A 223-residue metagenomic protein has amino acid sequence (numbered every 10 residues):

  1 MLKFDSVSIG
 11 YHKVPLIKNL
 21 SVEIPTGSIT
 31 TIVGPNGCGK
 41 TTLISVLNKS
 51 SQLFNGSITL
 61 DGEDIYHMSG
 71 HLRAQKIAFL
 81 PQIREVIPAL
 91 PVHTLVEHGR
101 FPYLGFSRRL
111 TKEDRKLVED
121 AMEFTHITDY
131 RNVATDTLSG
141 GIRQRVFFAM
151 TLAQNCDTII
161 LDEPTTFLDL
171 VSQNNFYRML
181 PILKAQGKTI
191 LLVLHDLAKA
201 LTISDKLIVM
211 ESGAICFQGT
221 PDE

Functional and structural regions predicted by a protein language model:
V33-P35: The feature captures the beta-strand-to-loop junction immediately N-terminal to the Walker
N48: Helix-to-loop junction immediately C-terminal to a conserved catalytic motif
G56-D64: Conserved ABC transporter NBD signature motif
E97, K112-Y130, N155: Conserved ABC ATPase "signature" region
R109, A134-L138: Conserved ABC ATPase signature
I159-E163: Catalytic Walker B motif of ABC-type/P-loop ATPase nucleotide-binding domains
S212-G213: Conserved ABC ATPase "signature" C-loop
